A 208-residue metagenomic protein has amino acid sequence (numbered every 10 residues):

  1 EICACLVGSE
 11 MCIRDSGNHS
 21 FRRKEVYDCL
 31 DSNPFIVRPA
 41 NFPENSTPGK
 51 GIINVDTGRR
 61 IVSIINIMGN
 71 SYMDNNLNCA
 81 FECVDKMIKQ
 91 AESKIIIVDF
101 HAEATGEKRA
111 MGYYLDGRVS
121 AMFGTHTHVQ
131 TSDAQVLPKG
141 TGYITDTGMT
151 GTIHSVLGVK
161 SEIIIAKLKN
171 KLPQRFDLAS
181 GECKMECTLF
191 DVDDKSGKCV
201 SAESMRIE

Functional and structural regions predicted by a protein language model:
E1-G8, I13: Single conserved hydrophobic/aromatic residue that forms the stacking wall/gate of nucleotide- or nucleobase-binding
S9, S20-N33, P39, N45-T57 (+4 more regions): Active-site loop-to-helix "anion-binding N-cap" substructures in soluble metabolic enzymes
S9-E10, S16-H19, V26-R38, T105-L178: Conserved beta-sheet core of the metallophosphoesterase superfamily
R14, I65, I97, H126 (+1 more regions): Divalent metal-coordination and catalytic microenvironments
R23-K24, N45-T47, I64, S71-N75 (+2 more regions): Short, well-ordered, mixed-charge alpha-helical segments that flank or form enzyme active sites
N41-F42, T47-N66, D133-E208: Binuclear metal-dependent phosphoesterase catalytic core
P48-I95: Binuclear metal-dependent hydrolase catalytic cores centered on His/Asp/Glu-rich metal-binding motifs
E82-Q90, I95-I96, F100-G112, A121: Conserved, well-structured core segments that form or line functional sites
